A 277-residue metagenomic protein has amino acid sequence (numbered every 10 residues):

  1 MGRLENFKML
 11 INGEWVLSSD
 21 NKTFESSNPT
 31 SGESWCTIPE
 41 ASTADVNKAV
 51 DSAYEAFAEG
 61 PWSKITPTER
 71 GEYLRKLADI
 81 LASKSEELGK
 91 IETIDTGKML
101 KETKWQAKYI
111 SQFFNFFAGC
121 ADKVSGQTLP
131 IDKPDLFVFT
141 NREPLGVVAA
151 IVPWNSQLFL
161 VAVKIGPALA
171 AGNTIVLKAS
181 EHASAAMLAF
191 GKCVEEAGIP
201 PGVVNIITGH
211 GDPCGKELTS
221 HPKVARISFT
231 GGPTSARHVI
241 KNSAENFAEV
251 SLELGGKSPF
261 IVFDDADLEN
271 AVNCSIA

Functional and structural regions predicted by a protein language model:
M1-I38, E72, K76, K108 (+2 more regions): Terminal low-complexity tails and localization/encapsulation signals of metabolic enzymes
G32, R70, E92, F114 (+4 more regions): Residue-level signal for inorganic ion chemistry
E33-V124: Glycine-rich loop-to-alpha-helix module at the N-terminal edge of alpha/beta enzyme cores
F114, M187-F190, L218, V239 (+1 more regions): Hydrophobic packing residues within well-ordered alpha-helices of enzyme cores
Q127-P201, A225: Conserved small-residue-rich beta-alpha loop and adjacent elements that most often cradle the phosphate/pyrophosphate
F137-V138, N205-A225: A structured beta-alpha segment of the ubiquitous adenosine-cofactor-binding alpha/beta core
N173, K178-S180, T208, T230 (+1 more regions): Short beta->alpha connector loops at strand-helix junctions that form conserved, small/polar/Pro-enriched
T234-A277: ALDH superfamily catalytic-core signature
